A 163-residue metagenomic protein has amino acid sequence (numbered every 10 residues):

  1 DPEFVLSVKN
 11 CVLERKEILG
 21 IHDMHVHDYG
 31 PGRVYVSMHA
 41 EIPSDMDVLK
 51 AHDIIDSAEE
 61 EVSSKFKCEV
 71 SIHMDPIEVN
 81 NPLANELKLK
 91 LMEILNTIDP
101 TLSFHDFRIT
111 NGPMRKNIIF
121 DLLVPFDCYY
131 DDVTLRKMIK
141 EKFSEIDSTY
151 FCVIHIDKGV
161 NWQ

Functional and structural regions predicted by a protein language model:
D1-Q163: Alpha-helical transmembrane segments and adjacent TM-loop junctions that form the membrane-embedded core of multi-pass
